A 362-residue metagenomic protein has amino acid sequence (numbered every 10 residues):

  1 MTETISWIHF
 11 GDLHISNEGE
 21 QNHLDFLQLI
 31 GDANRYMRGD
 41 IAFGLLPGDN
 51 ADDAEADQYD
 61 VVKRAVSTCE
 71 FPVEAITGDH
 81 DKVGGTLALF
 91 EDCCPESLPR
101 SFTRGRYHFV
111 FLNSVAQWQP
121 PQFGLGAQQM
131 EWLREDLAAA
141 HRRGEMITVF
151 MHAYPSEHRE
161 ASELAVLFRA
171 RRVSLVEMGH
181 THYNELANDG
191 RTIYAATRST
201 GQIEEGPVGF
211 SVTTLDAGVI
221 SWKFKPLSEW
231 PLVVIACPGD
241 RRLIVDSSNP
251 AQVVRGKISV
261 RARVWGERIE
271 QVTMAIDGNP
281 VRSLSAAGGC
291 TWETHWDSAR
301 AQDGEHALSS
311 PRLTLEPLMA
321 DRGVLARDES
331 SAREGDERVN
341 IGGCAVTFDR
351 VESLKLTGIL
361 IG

Functional and structural regions predicted by a protein language model:
M1-V61, D349-G362: N-terminal active-site segment of His-dependent metallophosphoesterases
D12, G48-D49, G78-D79, H152 (+1 more regions): Active-site glycine-centered loops adjacent to acidic/histidine catalytic or metal-binding residues that shape
P47, L137-E157: Short acidic, glycine-rich surface-loop motifs adjacent to enzyme active sites
E55-R143, E160-L175, T181, E185-K223: Extended active-site neighborhood of metal-dependent phosphoesterases/phosphodiesterases
F71, A287-D297: Aromatic sugar-binding surface patches on proteins that engage polysaccharides or sugar-phosphate polymers
T192-D277, H295-T314, L318-L325, R338-G342 (+2 more regions): Binuclear metal-dependent phosphoesterase catalytic core
G278-G289: Solvent-exposed serine/threonine-rich low-complexity stretches and specific carbohydrate-binding patches
